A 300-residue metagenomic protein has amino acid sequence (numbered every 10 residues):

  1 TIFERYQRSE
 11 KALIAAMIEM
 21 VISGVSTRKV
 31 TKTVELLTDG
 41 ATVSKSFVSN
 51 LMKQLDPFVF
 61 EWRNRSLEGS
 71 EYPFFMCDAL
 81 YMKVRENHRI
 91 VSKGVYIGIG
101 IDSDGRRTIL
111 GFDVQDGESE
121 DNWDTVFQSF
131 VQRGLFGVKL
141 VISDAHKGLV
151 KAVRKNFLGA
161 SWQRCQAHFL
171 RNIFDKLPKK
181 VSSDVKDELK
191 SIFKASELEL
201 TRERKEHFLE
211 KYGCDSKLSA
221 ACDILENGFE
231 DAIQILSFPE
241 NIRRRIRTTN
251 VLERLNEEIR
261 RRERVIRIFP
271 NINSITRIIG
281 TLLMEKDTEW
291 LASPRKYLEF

Functional and structural regions predicted by a protein language model:
T1-S9, T38-K45, N50, Q54-I142 (+4 more regions): RNase H-like nuclease fold core
K11-G24: Short, amphipathic alpha-helical "recognition" segments used to contact nucleic acids or chromatin
I14, T27, K45-S49, F74 (+12 more regions): Amphipathic alpha-helical transducer elements in NTP-driven molecular machines
M17, V30, V48, D78 (+10 more regions): Mobile genetic element proteins and their domesticated derivatives, centered on retroelements and DNA transposons
R28-G40: DNA-recognition alpha helix
F47-N50, L140-K147, A152-E188: Conserved beta-strand -> loop -> alpha-helix junction used to position metal-binding or nucleic-acid-contacting
V84-R85, V150-K151, I233-Q234: Short helix/loop capping segments that flank catalytic or ligand/cofactor-binding pockets
L158, S191-F300: Acidic/histidine-rich catalytic cores and adjacent linkers of DNA breakage/strand-transfer/modification proteins
